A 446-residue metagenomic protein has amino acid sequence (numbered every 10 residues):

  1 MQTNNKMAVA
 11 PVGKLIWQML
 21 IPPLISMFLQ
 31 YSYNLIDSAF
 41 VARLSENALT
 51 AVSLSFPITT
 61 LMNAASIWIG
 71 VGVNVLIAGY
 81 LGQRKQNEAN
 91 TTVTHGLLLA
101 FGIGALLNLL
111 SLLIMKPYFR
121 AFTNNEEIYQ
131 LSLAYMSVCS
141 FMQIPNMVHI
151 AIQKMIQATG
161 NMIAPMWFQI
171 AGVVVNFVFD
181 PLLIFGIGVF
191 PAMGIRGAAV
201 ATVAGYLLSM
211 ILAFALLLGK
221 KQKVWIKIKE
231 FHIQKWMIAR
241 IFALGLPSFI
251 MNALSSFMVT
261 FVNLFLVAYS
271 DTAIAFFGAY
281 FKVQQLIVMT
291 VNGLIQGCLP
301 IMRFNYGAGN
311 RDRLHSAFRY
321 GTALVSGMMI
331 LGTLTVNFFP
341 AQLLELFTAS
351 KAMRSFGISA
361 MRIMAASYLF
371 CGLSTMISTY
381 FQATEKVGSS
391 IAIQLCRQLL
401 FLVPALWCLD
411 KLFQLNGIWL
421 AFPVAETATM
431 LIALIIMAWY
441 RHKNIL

Functional and structural regions predicted by a protein language model:
M1-P23, I77-I144, F190-L246, M302-S367 (+1 more regions): Short alpha-helical transmembrane segments in multi-pass integral membrane proteins
Q18-D37, V138, H149, G172 (+5 more regions): Transmembrane helical elements of multi-pass membrane transporters/channels
I21, D37, V73-N74, I114-M115 (+13 more regions): Hydrophobic/aromatic residues in alpha-helical transmembrane segments
F28, S32-T50, F119-E126, L182-M193 (+4 more regions): Helix-terminus/linker motif at the lipid-water interface of multi-pass membrane proteins
L49-L109, N146-P165, N263, F276-L334 (+2 more regions): Small-residue-rich hydrophobic transmembrane alpha-helices
L61-A64, N176-D180, M210-F214, L286-M289 (+3 more regions): Hydrophobic transmembrane alpha-helices of multi-pass small-molecule transporters
G70, C139-Q157, P165-V173, A198-A213 (+4 more regions): Short runs within selected transmembrane alpha-helices of multi-pass transporters and secretion channels
